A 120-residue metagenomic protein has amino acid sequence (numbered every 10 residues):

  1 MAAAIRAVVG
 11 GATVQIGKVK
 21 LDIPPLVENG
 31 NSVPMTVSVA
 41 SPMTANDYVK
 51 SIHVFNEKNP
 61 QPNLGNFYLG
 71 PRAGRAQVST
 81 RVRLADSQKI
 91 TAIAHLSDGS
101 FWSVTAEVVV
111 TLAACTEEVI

Functional and structural regions predicted by a protein language model:
M1-G30, F67-Y68: Transition segment at domain starts
D22, P34-M43: Short edge beta-strand/loop segments characteristic of extracellular beta-sandwich folds
S51-F55: Beta-strand signatures of extracellular beta-sandwich domains
P60-R83: An anionic, turn-rich surface loop/hairpin at beta-sheet edges that serves as a generic interaction/coordination patch
A85-K89: Extracellular Ig-like/FN3 beta-sandwich strand-entry sites
F101-T105: Extracellular and select intracellular beta-sandwich modules with Ser/Thr-enriched, small-residue motifs on
E107-A113: Short beta-strand edge segments in extracellular beta-sheet folds
